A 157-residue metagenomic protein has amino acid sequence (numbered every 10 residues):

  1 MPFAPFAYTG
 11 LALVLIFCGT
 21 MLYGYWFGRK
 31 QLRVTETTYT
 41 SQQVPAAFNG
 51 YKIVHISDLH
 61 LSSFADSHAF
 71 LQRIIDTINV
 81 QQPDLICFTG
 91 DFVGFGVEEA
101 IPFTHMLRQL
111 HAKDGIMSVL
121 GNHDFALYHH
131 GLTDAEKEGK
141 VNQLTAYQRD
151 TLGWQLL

Functional and structural regions predicted by a protein language model:
M1-K52, S57-L61: Acidic, histidine-bearing metal-coordination/catalytic regions of metal-dependent phosphoesterases
A47-L157: Soluble catalytic domains of enzymes that build or remodel membrane lipids, polysaccharides, and related
